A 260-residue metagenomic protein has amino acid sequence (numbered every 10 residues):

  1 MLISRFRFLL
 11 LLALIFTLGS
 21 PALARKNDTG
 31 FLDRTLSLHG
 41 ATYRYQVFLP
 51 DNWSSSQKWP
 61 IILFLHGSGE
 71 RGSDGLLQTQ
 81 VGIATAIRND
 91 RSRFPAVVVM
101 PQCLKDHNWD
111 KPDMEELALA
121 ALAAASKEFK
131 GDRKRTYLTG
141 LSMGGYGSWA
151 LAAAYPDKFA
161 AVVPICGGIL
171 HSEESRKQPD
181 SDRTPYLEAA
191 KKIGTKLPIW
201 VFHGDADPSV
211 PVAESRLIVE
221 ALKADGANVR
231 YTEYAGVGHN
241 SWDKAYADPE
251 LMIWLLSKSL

Functional and structural regions predicted by a protein language model:
M1-L10: Bacterial N-terminal signal peptides that target proteins for export
L9-G19: Bacterial N-terminal signal peptides
P21-I61, T139-L141, R176-S181, R216-R230 (+2 more regions): A domain-start/cap signature at the N-terminus of enzymes
Q46, I61-L65, V97-Q102, R135-G140 (+4 more regions): Structural recognition of the beta-strand scaffold that forms the well-ordered cores of secreted hydrolase catalytic
N52-Q57, D106-M143, P156: Gly/Ser-rich "nucleophile elbow"/oxyanion-hole loop immediately N-terminal to the catalytic nucleophile in hydrolases
I61, L65-A121: Active-site machinery of serine-nucleophile hydrolases
G145-P156, V162: Short glycine-enriched nucleophile-adjacent loop and the immediately C-terminal alpha-helix near the catalytic center
A161, C166-P249: The feature captures the conserved acid-bearing segment of alpha/beta-hydrolase catalytic domains
